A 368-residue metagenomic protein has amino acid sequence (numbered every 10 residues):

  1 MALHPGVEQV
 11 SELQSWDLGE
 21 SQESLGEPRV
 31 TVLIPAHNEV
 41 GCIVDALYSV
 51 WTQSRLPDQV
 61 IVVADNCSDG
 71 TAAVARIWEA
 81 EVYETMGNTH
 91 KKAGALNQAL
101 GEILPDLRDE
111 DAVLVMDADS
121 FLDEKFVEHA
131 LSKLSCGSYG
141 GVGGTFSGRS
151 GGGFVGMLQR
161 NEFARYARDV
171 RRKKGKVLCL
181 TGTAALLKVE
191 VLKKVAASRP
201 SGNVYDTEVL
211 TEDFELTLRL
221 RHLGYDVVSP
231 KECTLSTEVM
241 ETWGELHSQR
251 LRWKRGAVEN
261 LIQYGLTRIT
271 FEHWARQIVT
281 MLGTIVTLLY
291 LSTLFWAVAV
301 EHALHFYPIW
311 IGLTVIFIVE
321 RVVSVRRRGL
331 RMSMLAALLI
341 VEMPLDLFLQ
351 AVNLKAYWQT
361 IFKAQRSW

Functional and structural regions predicted by a protein language model:
M1-S49: N-proximal low-complexity "stem/linker" segments adjacent to membrane-targeting elements
P28-T31, Q59, E215: Cell-envelope/extracellular polymer assembly enzymes that use nucleotide-activated donors
V44, D69-I77, K125: Acidic helix N-cap motif at the loop->helix transition within catalytic regions of sugar-transfer enzymes
Y48-P57: Short, acidic, metal-binding catalytic loop of nucleotide-sugar glycosyltransferases
D58-C67, T85: Short beta-strand/loop segment that forms part of the nucleotide-sugar
K91-A95, A99-I103, L107-R108, E124-V209 (+3 more regions): Long helical/loop segments within the catalytic core of UDP-sugar-dependent glycosyltransferases, especially the large
D106-F121: Short beta-strand-to-loop acidic/aromatic patch adjacent to the donor-nucleotide binding site
V279-K363: Membrane-embedded multi-pass helical conduit in multi-pass membrane proteins, especially envelope-biosynthetic
